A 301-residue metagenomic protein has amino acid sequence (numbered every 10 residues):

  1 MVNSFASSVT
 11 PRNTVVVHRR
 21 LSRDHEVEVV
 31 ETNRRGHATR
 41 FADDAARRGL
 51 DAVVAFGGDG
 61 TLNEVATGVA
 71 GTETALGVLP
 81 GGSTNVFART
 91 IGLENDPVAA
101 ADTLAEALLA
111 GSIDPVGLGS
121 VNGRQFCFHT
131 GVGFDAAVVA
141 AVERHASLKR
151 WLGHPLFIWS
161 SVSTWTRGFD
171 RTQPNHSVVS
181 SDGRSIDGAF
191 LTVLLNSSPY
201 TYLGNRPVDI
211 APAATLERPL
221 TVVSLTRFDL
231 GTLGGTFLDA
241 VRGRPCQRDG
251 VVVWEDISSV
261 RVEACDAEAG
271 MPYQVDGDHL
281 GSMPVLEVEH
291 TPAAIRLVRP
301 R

Functional and structural regions predicted by a protein language model:
M1-V53, N63, D102, L297: ATP/NTP phosphate-donor binding region
T32, G71-A75, G81-L191: Catalytic core of DAGKc-family lipid kinases
A55-D59: N-terminal glycine-rich "phosphate-gripper" loop used for MgATP/nucleotide binding and carboxylate activation
T61-T74: Short Gly/Thr/Asp-enriched flexible loops that form oxyanion-binding sites at enzyme active sites
G131, D135, V193-I210, H279: Glycine-rich phosphate/pyrophosphate-binding beta-alpha loops
A146-L156, P199-D229: Gly/Ser/Thr-rich active-site loops/lids in small-molecule metabolic enzymes that frequently grip phosphoryl groups
S180-S181, D209-E217, S224-R301: ATP/nucleoside-binding phosphotransfer catalytic cores, i.e., glycine-rich phosphate-binding loops
